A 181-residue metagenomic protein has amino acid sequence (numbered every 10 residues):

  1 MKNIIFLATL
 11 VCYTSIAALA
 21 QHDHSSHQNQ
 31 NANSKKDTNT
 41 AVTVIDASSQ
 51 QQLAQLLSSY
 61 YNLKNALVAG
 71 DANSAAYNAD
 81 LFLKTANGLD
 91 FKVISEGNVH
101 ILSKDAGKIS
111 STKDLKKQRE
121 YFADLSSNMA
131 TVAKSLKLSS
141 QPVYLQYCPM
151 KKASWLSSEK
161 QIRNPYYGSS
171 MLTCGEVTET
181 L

Functional and structural regions predicted by a protein language model:
M1-I4: Positively charged n-region of N-terminal signal peptides that target proteins for export
F6, Y13-L181: Intrinsically disordered, low-complexity terminal tails/loops enriched in metal-binding residues
